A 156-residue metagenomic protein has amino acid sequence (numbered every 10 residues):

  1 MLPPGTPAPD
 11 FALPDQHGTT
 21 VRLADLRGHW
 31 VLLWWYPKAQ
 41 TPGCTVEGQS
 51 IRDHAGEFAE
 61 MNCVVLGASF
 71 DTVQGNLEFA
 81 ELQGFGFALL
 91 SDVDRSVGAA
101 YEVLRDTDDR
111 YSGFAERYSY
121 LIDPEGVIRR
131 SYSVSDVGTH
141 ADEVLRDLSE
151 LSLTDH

Functional and structural regions predicted by a protein language model:
M1-H156: Chalcogenol-based redox active-site neighborhoods
